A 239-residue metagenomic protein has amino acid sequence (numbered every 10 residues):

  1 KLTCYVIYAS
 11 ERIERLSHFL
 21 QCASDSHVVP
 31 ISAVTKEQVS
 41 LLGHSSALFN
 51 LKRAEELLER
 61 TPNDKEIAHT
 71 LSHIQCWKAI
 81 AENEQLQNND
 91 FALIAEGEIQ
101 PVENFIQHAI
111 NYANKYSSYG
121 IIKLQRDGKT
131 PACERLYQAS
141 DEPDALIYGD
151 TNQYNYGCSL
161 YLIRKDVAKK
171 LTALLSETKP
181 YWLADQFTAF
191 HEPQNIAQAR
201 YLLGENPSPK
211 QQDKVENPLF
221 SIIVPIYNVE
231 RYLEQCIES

Functional and structural regions predicted by a protein language model:
K1-A95, I99-K214: An acidic/histidine-cluster motif and surrounding catalytic segment that typifies divalent-metal-assisted enzyme active
T3-E11, F220-V229, C236: A conserved hydrophobic helix/loop-capping motif in glycosyltransferases and polysaccharide synthases
C22, C236-S239: Alpha-helical interaction/dimerization surfaces of two-component signaling modules
E103-N104, R231-E234: Short N-terminal helix/helix-N-cap motif within the alpha/beta-hydrolase-1
E216-P218: Terminal low-complexity segments of carbohydrate-biosynthetic enzymes
